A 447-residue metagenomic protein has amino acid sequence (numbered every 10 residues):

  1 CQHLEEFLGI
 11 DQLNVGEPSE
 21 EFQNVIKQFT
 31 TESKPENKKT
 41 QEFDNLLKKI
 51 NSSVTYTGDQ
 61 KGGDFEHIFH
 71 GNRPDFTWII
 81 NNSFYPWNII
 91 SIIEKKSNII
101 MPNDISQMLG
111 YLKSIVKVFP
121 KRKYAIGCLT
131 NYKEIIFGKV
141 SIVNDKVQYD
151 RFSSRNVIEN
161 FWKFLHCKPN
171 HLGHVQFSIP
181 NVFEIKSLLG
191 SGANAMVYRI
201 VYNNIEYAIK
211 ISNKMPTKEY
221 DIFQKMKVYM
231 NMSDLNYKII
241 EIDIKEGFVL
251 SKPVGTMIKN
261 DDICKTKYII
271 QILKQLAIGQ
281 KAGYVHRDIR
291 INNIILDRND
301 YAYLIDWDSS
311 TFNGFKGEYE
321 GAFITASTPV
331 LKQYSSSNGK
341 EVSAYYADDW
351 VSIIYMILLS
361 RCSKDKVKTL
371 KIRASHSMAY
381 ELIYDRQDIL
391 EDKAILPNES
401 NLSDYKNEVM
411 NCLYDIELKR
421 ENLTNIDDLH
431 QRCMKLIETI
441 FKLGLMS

Functional and structural regions predicted by a protein language model:
C1-D59, I200-I205: Charged, often low-complexity linker/regulatory segments
F69-G71, F177-N203: ATP-binding glycine-rich phosphate-binding loop
S91, S97-V147: Nucleic-acid nuclease catalytic cores
A193-V228: ATP-binding glycine-rich loop module of kinase domains
D234-Y268, F315: Conserved structural core of kinase catalytic domains
Q280-D297: Catalytic-loop of the protein kinase fold
D297-A326: Activation segment/activation loop of eukaryotic-type protein kinase catalytic domains
E341-A344, Y355-S447: Helical subdomain adjoining the active site within ATP-dependent kinase catalytic cores
